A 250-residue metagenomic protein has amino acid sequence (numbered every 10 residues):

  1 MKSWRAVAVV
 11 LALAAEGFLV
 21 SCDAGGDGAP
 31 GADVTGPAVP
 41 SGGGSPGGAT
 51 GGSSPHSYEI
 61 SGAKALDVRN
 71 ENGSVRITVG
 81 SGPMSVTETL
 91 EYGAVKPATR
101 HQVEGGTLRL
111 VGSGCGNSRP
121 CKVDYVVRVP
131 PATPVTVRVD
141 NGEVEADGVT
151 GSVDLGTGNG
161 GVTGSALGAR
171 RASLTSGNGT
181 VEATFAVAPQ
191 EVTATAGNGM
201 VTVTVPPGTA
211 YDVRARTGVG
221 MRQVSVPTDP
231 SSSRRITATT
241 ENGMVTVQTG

Functional and structural regions predicted by a protein language model:
S3-A6, V10, D23-E104, R128 (+1 more regions): Short linear S-[DN]-x-LW-Φ motif typified by the pepsin-like aspartic protease active-site region
F18-S21: C-terminal motif of bacterial Sec signal peptides marking the signal peptidase cleavage site
P55-S57, S74-V79, A98-R100, D124-R128 (+6 more regions): Short, T/G/N/S-enriched strand-turn elements that build extracellular solenoid repeat scaffolds
R69-N70, S118-C121, V127-V129, T136-R138 (+3 more regions): Structural recognition of beta-strand segments within beta-rich domains
T89-G93, V111-S118: Secondary-structure transition/turn motif
T136-T175: Right-handed parallel beta-helix
S165-G250: Short, surface-exposed interaction patches in beta-rich subdomains that mediate adhesion/assembly near membranes
